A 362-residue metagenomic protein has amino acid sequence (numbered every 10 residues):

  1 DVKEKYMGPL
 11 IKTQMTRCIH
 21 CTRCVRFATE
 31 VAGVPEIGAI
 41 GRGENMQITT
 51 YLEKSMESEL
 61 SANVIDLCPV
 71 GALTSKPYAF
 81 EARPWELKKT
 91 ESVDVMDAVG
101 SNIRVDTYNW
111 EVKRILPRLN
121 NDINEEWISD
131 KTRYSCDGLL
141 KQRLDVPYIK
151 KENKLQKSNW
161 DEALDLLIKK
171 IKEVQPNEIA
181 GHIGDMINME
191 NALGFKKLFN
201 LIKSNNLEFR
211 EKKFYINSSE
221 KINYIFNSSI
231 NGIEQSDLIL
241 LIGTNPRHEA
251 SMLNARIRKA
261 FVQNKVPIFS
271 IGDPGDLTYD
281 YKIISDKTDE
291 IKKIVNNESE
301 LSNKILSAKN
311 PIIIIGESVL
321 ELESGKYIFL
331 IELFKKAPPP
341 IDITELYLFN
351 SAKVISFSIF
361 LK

Functional and structural regions predicted by a protein language model:
D1-K5, P35-T49, F214-I216: Short, conserved phosphate-binding/catalytic loop or strand-edge motifs used in phosphoryl-/nucleotidyl-transfer
D1-M7, R42, L139-I149: Residues forming anionic-ligand binding surfaces in small-molecule and nucleic-acid pockets of primarily soluble enzymes
V2-K3, G8-T13, P84-E86: Membrane-interfacial loop-to-helix junctions in multi-pass inner-membrane proteins
M7, C18-C21, E30, P35-A39: Hydrophobic alpha-helical bundles that form the membrane domains of multi-pass transporters
Q14-M15, C21, V25-R26, A32 (+6 more regions): Catalytic alpha/large subunits of respiratory electron-transfer oxidoreductases, centered on bis-MGD molybdoenzymes
I37, L73-T74: Short hydrophobic beta-strand motif reused across regulatory alpha/beta modules
P339-P340: Cationic, amphipathic, low-complexity segments that mediate targeting or membrane/lipid association
